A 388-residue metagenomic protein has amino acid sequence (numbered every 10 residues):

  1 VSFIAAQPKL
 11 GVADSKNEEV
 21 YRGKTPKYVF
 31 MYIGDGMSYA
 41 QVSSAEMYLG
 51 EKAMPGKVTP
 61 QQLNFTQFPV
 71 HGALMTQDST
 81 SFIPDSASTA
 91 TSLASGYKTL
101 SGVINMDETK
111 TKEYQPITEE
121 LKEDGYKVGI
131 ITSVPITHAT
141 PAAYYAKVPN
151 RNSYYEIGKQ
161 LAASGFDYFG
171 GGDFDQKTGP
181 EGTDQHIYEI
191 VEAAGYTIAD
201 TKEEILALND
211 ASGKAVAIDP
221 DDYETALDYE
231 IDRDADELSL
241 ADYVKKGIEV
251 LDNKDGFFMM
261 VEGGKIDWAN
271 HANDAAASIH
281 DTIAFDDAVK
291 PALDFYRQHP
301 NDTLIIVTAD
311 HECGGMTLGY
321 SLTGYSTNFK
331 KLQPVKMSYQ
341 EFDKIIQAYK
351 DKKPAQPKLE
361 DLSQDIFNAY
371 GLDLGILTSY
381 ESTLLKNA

Functional and structural regions predicted by a protein language model:
V1-A5: Sec-dependent N-terminal signal peptides of Gram-positive bacterial secreted proteins and lipoproteins
P8-K9, Q61: Generic low-complexity segments that are intrinsically disordered, proline-rich and/or Lys/Arg-biased
L10-A45, L93-A143, Q160-L161, G264 (+1 more regions): Mobile, glycine-rich extracellular loop/lid and propeptide segments that shape or gate substrate/ligand access
P26-Y28, M37-T91, H138-A388: A post-motif C-terminal structural segment
